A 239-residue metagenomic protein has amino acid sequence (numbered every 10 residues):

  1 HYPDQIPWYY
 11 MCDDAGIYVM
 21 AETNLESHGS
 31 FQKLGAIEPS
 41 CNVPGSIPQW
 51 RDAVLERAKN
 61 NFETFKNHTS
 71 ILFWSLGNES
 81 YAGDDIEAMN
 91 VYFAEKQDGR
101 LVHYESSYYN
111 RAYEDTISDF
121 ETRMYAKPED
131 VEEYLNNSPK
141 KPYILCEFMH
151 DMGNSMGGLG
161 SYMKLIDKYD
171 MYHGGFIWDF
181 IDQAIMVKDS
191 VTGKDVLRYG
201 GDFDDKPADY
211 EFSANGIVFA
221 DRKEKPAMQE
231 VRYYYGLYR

Functional and structural regions predicted by a protein language model:
H1-F120, E129-E132, N136-K140: Active-site mouth of glycoside hydrolases
L55, S70-W74, A88-A94, D130-R239: Substrate-binding clefts and catalytic carboxylate motifs of secreted carbohydrate-active enzymes
R123-Y125: Small-residue (glycine/proline)-centered packing/hinge motifs flanked by hydrophobic/aromatic residues
